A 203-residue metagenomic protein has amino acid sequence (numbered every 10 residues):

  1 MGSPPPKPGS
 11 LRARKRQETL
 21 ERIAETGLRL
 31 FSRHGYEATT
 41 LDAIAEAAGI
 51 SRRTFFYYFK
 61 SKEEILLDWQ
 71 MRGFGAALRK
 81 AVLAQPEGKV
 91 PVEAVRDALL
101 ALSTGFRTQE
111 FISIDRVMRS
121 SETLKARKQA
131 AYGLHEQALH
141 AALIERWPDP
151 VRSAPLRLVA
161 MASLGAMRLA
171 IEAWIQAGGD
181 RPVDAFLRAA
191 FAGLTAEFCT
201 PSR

Functional and structural regions predicted by a protein language model:
M1-H34, A38-I50, A77: Basic, helix-initiating cap at the start of DNA-binding domains
M1-P6, E145, G179-R203: C-terminal peripheral helix-coil segments that are non-catalytic and often amphipathic
I23, S61-L66: Short amphipathic alpha-helical segment with a characteristic S/N-K-E followed by hydrophobic residues
S51-F59: Short hydrophobic/aromatic patch on the recognition helix
A76-S113: Hydrophobic alpha-helical connector segments
F106, A170-G178: Secondary-structure edge/capping motif, primarily at the C-terminal ends of alpha-helices and the immediately following
M118, A126, S153-A173, A185-L194: Hydrophobic alpha-helical segments that form the core of small-molecule binding pockets and/or dimer interfaces
E122-W147, R157-M161, L169: Amphipathic alpha-helical packing segments from all-alpha helical-bundle domains
